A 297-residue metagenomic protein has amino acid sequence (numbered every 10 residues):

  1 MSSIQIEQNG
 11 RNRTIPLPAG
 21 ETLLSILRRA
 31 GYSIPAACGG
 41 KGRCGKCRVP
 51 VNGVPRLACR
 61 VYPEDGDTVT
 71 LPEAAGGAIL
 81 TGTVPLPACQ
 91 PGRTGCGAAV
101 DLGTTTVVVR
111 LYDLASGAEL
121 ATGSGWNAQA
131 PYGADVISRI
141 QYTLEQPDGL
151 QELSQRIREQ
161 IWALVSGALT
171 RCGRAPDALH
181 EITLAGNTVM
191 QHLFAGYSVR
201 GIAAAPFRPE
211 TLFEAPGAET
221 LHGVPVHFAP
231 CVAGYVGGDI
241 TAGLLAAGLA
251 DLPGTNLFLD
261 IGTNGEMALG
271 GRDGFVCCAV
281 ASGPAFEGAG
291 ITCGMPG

Functional and structural regions predicted by a protein language model:
I4, G53-L102, V107: Fe-S ferredoxin-like electron-transfer domains and their immediately adjacent linker/connector regions across
S33-D65: Local cysteine-cluster metal-coordination motifs and their immediate loop/turn environment, predominantly Fe-S cluster
G40-R43, Y62, V100-T106, Y112-A115 (+2 more regions): A short acidic Gly-Thr/Ser loop motif
I79-G95, V226-N256: Conserved phosphate-binding catalytic cores of ATP/NTP-utilizing and phosphoryl-transfer enzymes
G95-D101, L179-T183, N256-D260, C277: Short glycine-aspartate micro-motif
V109, G117-D135, G201-P216, L252-G297: Glycine-rich phosphate-binding loop of actin/hexokinase-like ATP-binding domains
A128-R171, G290-G294: N-terminal phosphate-binding loop and adjacent alpha-helix
D135, L179-H180, L193-A242, A289: Glycine-rich phosphate-binding loop and adjoining helix at the ATP-binding site of ATP-dependent phosphoryl-transfer
